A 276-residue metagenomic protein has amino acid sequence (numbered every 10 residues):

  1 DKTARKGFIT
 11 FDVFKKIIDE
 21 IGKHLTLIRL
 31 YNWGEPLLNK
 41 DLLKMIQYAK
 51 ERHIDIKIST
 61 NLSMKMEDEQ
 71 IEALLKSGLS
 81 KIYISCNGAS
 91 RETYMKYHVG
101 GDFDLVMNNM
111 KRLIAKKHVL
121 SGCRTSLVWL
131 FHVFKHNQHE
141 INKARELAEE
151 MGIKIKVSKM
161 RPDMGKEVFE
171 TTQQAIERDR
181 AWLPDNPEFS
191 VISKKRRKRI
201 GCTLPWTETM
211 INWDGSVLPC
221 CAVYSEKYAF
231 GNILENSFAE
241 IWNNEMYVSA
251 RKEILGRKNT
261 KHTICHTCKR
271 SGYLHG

Functional and structural regions predicted by a protein language model:
D1-K81, E92, K96, G100 (+4 more regions): Conserved alpha-helical substructure of the radical SAM core
T10, E35, A49, I84 (+7 more regions): Generic structural signal for small/hydrophobic residues in well-ordered secondary structure, especially within
T26-I28, I56-I58, I82-I84, L127-F131 (+1 more regions): Hydrophobic faces of well-ordered beta-strands that scaffold small-molecule active sites in alpha/beta enzyme cores
I46-E51, M110-S121, R145, E149: Surface-exposed amphipathic alpha-helices with a cationic face
I56, N61, M110-E140, M160: Conserved strand-turn element in the central/C-terminal portion of the radical SAM core barrel that lines
Q70-I71, K135-E149: Catalytic cores of alpha/beta
A115-V128, E150-K156, P162-G201, A222-Y273: C-terminal accessory region of radical SAM enzymes
T203-P205: Short, small/polar residue-rich loop motifs at catalytic or cofactor-binding pockets
